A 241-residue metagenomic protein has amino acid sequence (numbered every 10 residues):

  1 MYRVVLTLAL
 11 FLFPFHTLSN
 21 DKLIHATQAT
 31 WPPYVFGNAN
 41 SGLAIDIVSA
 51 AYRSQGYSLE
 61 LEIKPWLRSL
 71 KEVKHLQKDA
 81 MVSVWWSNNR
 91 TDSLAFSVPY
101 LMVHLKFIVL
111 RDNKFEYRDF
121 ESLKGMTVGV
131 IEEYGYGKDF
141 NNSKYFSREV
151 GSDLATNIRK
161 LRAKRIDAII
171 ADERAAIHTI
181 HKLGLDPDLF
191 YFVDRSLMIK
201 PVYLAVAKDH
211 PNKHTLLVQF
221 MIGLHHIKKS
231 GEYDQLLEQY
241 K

Functional and structural regions predicted by a protein language model:
P14-H16: N-terminal signal peptide c-region/cleavage motif recognized by signal peptidases
N20-D92, V130: Extracytoplasmic small-molecule ligand-binding "clamshell" domains of the periplasmic binding protein/Venus flytrap
Q28-T30, V103-K106, L185-M221: Periplasmic-binding protein-like
G42-S54, V206-L236: Extended ligand-binding regions for polar small-molecule ligands
E62, L67-D79, A95, S122 (+2 more regions): Short helices/loops that flank or line small-molecule/ion binding pockets
V84-D92, A168-D188, D194-M198: A ligand-binding cleft/hinge motif common to bilobed small-molecule-binding domains
L110-V128: Flexible hinge/capping segments at coil-to-helix
G135-E149, P187-D188, I222-K241: Ligand-binding clefts/hinges and TM-proximal coupling segments of bilobed small-molecule sensing domains
